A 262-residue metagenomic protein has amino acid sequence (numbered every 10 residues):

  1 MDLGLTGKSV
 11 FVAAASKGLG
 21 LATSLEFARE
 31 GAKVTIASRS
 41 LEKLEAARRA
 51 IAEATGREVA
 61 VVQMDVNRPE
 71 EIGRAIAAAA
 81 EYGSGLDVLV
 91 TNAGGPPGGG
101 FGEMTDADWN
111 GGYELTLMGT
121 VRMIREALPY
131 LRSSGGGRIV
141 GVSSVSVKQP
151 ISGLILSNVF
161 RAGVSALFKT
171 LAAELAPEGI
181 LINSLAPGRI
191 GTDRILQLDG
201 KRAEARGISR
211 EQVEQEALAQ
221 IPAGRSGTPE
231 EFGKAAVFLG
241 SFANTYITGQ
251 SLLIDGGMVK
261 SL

Functional and structural regions predicted by a protein language model:
S9, A14-G18: Conserved glycine-rich cofactor-binding loop
G18, Q149, A236-V237, F242-N244 (+1 more regions): Short C-terminal tail/terminal secondary-structure segment of NAD(P)H-dependent dehydrogenase/reductase domains
V90, A176, L181, I247-G249: Short, small/polar-rich loop/turn modules that mediate ligand/substrate recognition or access, typified
G100-F101, D108-Y113, I139, A217-L218: Substrate-binding pocket helix/loop in short-chain dehydrogenase/reductase
I124, F160, F168: Active-site helix of classical SDR
P129, A173-E174, T245: Alpha-helical segment proximal to the catalytic Tyr-Lys
S144: Residue(s) in the substrate-gating loop at a strand-loop-helix junction that position the organic substrate next
